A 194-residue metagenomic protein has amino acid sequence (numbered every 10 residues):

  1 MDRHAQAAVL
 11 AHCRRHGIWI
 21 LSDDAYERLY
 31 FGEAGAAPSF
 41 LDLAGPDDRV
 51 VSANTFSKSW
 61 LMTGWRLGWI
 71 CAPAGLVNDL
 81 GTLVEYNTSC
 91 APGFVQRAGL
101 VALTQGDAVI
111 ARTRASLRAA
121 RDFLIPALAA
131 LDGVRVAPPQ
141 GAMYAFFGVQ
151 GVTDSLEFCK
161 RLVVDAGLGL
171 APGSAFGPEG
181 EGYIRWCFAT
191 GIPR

Functional and structural regions predicted by a protein language model:
M1-R194: PLP-dependent class I/II
